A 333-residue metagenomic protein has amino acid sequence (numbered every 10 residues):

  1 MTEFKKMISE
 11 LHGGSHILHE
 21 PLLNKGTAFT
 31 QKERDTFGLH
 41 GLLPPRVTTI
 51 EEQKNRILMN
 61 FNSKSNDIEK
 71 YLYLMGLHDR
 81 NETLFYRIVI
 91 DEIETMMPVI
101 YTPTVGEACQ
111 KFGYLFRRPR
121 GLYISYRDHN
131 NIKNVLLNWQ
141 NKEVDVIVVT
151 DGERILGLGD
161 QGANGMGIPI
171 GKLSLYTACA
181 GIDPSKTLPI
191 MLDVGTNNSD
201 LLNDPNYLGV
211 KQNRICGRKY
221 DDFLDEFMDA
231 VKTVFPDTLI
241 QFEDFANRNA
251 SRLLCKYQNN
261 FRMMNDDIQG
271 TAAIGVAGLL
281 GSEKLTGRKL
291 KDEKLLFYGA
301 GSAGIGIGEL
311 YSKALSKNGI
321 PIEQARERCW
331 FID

Functional and structural regions predicted by a protein language model:
T2-R262: N-terminal ligand-binding/catalytic initiation module
N260, N265-D333: Glycine-rich phosphate/diphosphate-binding loop of Rossmann-like nucleotide-binding domains
